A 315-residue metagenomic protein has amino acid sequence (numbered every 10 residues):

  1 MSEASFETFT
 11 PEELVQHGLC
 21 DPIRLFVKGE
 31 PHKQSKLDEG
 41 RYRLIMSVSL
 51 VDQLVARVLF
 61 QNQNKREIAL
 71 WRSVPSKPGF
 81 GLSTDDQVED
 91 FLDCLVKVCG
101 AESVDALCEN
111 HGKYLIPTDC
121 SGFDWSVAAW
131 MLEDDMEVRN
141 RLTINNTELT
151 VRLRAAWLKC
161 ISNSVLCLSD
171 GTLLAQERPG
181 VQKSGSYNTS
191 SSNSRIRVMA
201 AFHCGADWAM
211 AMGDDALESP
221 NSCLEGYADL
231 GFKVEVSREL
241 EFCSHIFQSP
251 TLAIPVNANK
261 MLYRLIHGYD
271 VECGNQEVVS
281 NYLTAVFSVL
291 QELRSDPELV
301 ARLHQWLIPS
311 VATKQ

Functional and structural regions predicted by a protein language model:
M1-Q315: Core nucleotidyl-transferase/polymerase catalytic module
